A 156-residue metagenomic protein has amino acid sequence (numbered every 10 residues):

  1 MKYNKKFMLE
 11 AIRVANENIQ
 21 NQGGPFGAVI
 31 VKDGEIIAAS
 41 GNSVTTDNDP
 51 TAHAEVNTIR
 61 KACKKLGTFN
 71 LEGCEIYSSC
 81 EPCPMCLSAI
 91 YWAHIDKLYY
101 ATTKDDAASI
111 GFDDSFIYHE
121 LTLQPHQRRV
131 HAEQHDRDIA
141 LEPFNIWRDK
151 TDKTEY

Functional and structural regions predicted by a protein language model:
M1-I19, P82, A89-Y156: Zinc-dependent deaminase
K2, G24-P25, T45-H53, E81 (+2 more regions): Residues at secondary-structure transition points
A11, A15-N18, A28, A38 (+2 more regions): Small-residue (primarily alanine) positions within well-ordered alpha-helices, especially packing/interaction faces
Q22-F26, E72: Short, basic and Ser/Thr-rich N-terminal targeting/leader segments
F26-G34: Short beta-strand scaffold segments in enzyme catalytic cores
A28, G67-T68, T122-Q124: Short secondary-structure boundary/capping segments
I37-V44: Short beta->alpha transition motifs characteristic of CBS
A52, V56-A93: Helix-adjacent hinge/juxtasegments
